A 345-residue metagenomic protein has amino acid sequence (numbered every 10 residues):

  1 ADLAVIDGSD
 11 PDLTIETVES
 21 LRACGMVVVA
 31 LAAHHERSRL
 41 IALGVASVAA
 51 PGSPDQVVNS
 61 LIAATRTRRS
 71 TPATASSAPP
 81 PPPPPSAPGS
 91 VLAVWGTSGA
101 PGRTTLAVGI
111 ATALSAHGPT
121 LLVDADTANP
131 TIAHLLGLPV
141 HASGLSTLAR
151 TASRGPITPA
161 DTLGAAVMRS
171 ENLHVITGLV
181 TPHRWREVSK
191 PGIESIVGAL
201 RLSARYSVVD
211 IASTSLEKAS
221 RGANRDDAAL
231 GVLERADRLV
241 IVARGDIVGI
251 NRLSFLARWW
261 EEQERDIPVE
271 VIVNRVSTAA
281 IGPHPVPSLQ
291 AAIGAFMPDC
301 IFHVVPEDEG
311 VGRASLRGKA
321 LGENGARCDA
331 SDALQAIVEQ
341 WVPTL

Functional and structural regions predicted by a protein language model:
A1-V91, V140, S146, R150-P156 (+11 more regions): Acidic-aromatic/histidine active-site loop/patch
A4, V48, T120, S207 (+1 more regions): Short, well-ordered beta-strand core segments
S86-A128, I132-L135, I193, A199-L200: Walker A/P-loop phosphate-binding motif and the immediately C-terminal alpha-helix
L114-V175, V197, F302: Phosphate-binding loop that captures ATP/GTP phosphates
V175-R221, A229: Phosphate-binding/switch loop-helix module in NTP-utilizing enzymes
L202-R205, R221-D246: Inter-motif core of Ras-like GTPase G domains
S213-L216, A236-S254, A280-G282: Conserved Switch II/interswitch segment of TRAFAC-class P-loop GTPases
R275-S277, P283-G322: Beta-strand-loop-alpha "switch" segments that mediate conformational coupling across diverse proteins
